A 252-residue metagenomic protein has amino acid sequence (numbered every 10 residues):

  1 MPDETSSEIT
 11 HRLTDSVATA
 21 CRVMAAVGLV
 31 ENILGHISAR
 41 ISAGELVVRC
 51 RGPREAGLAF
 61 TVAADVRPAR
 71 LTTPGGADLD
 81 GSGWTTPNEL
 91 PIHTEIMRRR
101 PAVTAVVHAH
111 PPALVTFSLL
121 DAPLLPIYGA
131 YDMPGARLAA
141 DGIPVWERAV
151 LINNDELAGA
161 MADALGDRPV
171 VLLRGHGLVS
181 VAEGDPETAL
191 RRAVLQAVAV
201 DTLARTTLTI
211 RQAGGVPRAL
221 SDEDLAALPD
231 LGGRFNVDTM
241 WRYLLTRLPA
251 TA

Functional and structural regions predicted by a protein language model:
M1-A252: Glycine-rich flexible loops
